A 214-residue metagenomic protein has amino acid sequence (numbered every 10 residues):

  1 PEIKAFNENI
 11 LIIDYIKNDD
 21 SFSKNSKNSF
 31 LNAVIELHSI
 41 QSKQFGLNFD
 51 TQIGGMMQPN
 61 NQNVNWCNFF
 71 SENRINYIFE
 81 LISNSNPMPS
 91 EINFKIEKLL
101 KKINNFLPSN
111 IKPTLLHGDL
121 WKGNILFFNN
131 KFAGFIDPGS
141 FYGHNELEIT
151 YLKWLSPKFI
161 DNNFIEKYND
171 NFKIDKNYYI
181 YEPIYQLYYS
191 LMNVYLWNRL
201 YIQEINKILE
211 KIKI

Functional and structural regions predicted by a protein language model:
P1-N68: ATP-binding pocket architecture of kinase catalytic cores
P1-N9, I111, F128-A133, I214: Conserved NTP-binding catalytic cores of kinases and kinase-like/nucleotidyltransferase enzymes across multiple kinase
F22-S26, I160-D161, D175-Y178, L200-Y201: Membrane-helix interface segments
S26-N32, L81-S90, F106, K131 (+3 more regions): Phosphate/dinucleotide-binding and metal-coordinating scaffold of catalytic cores in nucleotide-dependent enzymes
H38-Q41, N169-F172, Y195: Protein kinase-like catalytic domain
S42-L115, F128: An alpha-helical support segment within catalytic cores of ATP-dependent transferases
P59, V64-S71, E80, K112-L115 (+3 more regions): Active-site Asp-x-Gly
N193-I214: ATP/Mg2+ or Mg2+-diphosphate-binding catalytic cores that bind nucleotide phosphates or diphosphates via glycine-rich
